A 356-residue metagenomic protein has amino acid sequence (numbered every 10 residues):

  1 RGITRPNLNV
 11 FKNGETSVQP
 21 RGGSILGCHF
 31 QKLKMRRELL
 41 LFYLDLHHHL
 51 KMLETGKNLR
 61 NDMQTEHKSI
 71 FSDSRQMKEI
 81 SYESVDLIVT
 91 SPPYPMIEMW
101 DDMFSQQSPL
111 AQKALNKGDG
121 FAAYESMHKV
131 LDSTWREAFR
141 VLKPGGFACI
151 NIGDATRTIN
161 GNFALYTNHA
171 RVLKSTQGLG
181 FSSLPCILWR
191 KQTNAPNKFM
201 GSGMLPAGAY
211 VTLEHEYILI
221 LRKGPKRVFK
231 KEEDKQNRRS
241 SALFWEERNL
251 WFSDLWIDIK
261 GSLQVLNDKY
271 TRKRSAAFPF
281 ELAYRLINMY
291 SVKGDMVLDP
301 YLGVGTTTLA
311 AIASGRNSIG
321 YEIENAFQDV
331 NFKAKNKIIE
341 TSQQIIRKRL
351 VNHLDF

Functional and structural regions predicted by a protein language model:
R1-A209, L213, L243-F356: S-adenosyl-L-methionine-dependent nucleic acid methyltransferase catalytic domains
V211, Y217-R227: Core SAM-dependent methyltransferase catalytic element
V228-K231, V265-L266: Short acidic/glycine-rich loop or secondary-structure boundary segments that cap or lie
D234-W245: Active-site-adjacent helix-turn-beta-strand microarchitecture at beta-sheet edges that either contains or buttresses
